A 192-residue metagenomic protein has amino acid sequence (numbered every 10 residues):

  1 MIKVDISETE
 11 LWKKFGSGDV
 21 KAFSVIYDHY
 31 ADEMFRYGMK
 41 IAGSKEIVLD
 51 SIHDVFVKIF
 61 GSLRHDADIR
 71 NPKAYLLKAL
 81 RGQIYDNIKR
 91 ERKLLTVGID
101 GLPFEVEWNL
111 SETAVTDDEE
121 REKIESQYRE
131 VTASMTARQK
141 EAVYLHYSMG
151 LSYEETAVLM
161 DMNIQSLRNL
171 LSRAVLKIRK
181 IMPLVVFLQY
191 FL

Functional and structural regions predicted by a protein language model:
M1-D32, L192: N-terminal module of bacterial RNA polymerase sigma factors
I2-K3, V158, V175-L192: C-terminal edge and immediately downstream basic/flexible tail or linker adjoining helix-turn-helix-like DNA-binding
G16-S17, D54-N71: Sigma70-family region 2
Y27, F35, K45-S62: Conserved RNAP core-binding helix
Y30, S51, L170-R173: Residues within the DNA-recognition helix of helix-turn-helix
R64, K78-I99: Arg/Lys-rich amphipathic alpha helix in sigma70-family domain 2
L94-D118: Internal acidic/polar
E130-E141, L145-S166: Helix-turn-helix DNA-binding module
